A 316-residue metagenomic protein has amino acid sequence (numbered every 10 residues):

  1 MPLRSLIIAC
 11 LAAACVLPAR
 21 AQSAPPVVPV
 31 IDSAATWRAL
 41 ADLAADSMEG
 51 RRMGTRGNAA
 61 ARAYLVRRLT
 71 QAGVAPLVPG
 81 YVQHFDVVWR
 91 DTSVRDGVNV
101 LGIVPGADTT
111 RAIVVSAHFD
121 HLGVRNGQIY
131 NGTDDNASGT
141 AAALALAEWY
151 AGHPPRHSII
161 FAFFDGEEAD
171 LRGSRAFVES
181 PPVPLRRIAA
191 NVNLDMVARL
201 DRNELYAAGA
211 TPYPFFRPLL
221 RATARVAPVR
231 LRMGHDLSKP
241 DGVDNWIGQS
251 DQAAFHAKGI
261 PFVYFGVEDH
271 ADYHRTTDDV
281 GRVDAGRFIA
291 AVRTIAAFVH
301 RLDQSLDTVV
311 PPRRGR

Functional and structural regions predicted by a protein language model:
S5-P18: Bacterial N-terminal signal peptides
A19-S23: Boundary at the C-terminal end of the N-terminal hydrophobic targeting segment
A24-V30, D46-R56, V88-D91, N99 (+6 more regions): Second-shell loop/turn segments in exported
A35-D42, R56-Q71, G80, S138-A145 (+7 more regions): Extracytoplasmic/secreted proteins, especially bacterial periplasmic and envelope-associated proteins
A41, R51-V104, G234: A non-catalytic alpha/beta surface segment that caps or lines the substrate-entry region of metallo-dependent hydrolase
V100-G102, V115-D170, I295: Alpha-helical metal-binding/catalytic segments enriched in His/Glu/Asp
F164-Y264: Metal-dependent peptidase/peptidase-like ectodomains
H270-R316: His/Asp/Glu-rich mid-to-C-terminal helical/loop segments that flank catalytic regions of hydrolases
